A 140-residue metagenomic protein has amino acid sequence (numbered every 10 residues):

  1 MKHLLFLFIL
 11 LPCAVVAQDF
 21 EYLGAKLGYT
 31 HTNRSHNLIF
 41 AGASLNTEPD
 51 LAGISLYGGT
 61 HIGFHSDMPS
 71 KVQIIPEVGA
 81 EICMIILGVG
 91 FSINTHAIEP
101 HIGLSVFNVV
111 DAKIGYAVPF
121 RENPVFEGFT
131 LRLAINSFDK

Functional and structural regions predicted by a protein language model:
H3-C13: Sec-dependent N-terminal signal peptides
V15-D19: Boundary at the C-terminal end of the N-terminal hydrophobic targeting segment
E21-H31, A41, A52-S66, P76-A97 (+1 more regions): Transmembrane beta-strand segments that form the barrel wall of outer-membrane beta-barrel proteins
R34-H36, D67-P69, P100, N123-V125: Outer-membrane beta-barrel proteins
R34-S44, P49: Terminal domain-start segments
G42-S44, E77-E81, H101-G103, R132-A134: Outer-membrane beta-barrel architecture
N46-A52, C83-L87, F107-V109, N136-K140: Outer-membrane beta-barrel channels and translocator barrels
F126-K140: Outer-membrane beta-barrel "beta-signal"
